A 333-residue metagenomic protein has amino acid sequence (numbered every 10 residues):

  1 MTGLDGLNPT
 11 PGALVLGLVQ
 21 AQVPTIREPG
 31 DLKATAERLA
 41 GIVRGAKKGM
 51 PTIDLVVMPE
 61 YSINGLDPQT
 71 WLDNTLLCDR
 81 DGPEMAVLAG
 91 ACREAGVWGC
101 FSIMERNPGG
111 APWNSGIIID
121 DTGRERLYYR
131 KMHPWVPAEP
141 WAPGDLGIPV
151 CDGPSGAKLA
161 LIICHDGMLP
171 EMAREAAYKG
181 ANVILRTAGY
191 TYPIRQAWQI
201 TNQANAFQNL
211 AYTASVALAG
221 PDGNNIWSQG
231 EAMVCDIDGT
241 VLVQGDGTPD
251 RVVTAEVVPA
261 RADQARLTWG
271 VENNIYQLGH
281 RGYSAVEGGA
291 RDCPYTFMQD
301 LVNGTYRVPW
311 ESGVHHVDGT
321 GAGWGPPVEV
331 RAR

Functional and structural regions predicted by a protein language model:
M1-L55, L185: N-terminal active-site segment of His-dependent metallophosphoesterases
G3, V150, A217-R333: C-terminal beta-strand edge segments of enzyme domains
A21-I26, I63-N64, Q69, G220: A short, flexible beta-alpha/helix-coil linker loop
G30-T35, A46-K48, E94, W98 (+4 more regions): Eukaryotic scaffold repeat domains enriched in small/polar residues
K33-T122, R126-Y128, T191-N209: Cys-nucleophile CN-hydrolase/nitrilase-fold catalytic domain and related Cys-dependent amidase chemistry that acts on
Q69-W71, I117, Y128-W135, M233 (+1 more regions): Short beta->alpha transition motifs characteristic of CBS
P83-G99, K158, M168-E256: CN hydrolase (nitrilase-like) catalytic-core segments centered on the catalytic cysteine and neighboring Lys/Glu
N107-N182, T187-A204, S228: Active-site catalytic loop in hydrolytic enzyme cores
